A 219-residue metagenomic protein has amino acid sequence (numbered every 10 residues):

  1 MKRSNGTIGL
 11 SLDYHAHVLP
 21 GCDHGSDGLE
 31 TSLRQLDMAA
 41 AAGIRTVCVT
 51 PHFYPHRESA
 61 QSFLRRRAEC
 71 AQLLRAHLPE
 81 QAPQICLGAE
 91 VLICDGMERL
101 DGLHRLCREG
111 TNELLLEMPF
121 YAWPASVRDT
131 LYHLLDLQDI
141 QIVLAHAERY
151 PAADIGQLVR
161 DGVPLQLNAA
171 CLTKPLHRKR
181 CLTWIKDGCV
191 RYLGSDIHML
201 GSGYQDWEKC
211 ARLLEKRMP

Functional and structural regions predicted by a protein language model:
M1-A82: An N-terminally biased module of ancient metal coordination in phosphate/nucleic-acid-related enzymes
S11-Y14, V47-T50, C86-E90, I142-A145 (+2 more regions): Active-site neighborhood of phospho(di)ester-bond hydrolases with catalytic His/Asp-centered motifs
A40, L135-D136, I185-K186: Non-catalytic positions within long, well-ordered alpha-helices that form the structural scaffold/packing of enzyme
Y54-R57, I93-C94, E148-A153, T173-P175 (+1 more regions): Active-site environment of divalent metal-dependent phosphoester hydrolases
S59-Q166: Extended substrate/RNA-proximal surfaces in nucleic-acid metabolism proteins
C189-Q205: Short acidic/histidine-rich active-site segments
W207-P219: Mid-to-C-terminal alpha-helical segments outside catalytic/metal-binding sites
